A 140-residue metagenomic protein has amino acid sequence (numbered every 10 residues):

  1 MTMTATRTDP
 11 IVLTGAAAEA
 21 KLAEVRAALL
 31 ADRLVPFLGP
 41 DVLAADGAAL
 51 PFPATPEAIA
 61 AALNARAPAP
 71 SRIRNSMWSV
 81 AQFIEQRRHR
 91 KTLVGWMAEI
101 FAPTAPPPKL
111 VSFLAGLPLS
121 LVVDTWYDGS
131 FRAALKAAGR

Functional and structural regions predicted by a protein language model:
T2-T125, S130-F131, L135-G139: Gly/serine-rich nucleotide phosphate-binding loop at the start of the catalytic core of nucleotide/ADP-ribose-handling
